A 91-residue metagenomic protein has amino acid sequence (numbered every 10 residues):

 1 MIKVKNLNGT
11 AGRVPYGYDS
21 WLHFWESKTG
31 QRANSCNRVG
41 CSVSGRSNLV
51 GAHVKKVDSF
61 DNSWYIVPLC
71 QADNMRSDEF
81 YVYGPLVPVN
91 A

Functional and structural regions predicted by a protein language model:
M1-D19: A boundary/linker detector
V4, A72, R76-A91: Active-site or metal-binding loop neighborhoods of secreted/extracellular toxin and effector enzymes
P15-T29, V54-F60: Short, intrinsically disordered, charge-biased short linear motifs at domain edges
H23-N48: Short cysteine-rich loop/turn motifs with clustered Cys
V39-G40, Y65, Q71, N90-A91: Metal-centered catalytic cores of metalloenzymes
S42-Y65: Histidine-centered nuclease catalytic patch
A52-V54, V67, V82-P88: "Short basic amphipathic alpha-helical interaction patches in structured regions
F60-R76: Short beta-strand-alpha-helix junction that forms the catalytic/metal-binding core of metal-dependent nuclease domains
